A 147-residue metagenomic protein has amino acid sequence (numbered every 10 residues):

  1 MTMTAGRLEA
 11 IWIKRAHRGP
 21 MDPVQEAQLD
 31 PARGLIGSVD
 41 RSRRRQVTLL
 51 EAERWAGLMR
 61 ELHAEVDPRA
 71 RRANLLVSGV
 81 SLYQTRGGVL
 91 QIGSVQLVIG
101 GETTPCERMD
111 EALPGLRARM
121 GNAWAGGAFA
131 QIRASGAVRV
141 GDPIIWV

Functional and structural regions predicted by a protein language model:
M1-V147: Metal-cofactor-dependent catalytic cores
